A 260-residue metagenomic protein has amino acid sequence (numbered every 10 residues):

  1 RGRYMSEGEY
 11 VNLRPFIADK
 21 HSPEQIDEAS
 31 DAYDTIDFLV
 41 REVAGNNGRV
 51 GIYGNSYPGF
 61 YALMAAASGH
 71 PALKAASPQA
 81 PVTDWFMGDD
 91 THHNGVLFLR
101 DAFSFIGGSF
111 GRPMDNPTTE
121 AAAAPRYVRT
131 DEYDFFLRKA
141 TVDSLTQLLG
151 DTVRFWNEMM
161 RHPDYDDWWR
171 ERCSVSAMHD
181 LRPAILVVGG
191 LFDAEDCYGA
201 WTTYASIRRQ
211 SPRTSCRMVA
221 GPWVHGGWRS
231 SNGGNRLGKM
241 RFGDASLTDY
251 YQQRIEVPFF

Functional and structural regions predicted by a protein language model:
R1-R41, N47, T91, L97 (+1 more regions): Cap/lid segment of the alpha/beta-hydrolase catalytic domain
E7-A18, S22-Q25, A29, M64-D180: Accessory cap/linker subdomain of secreted extracellular hydrolases
V43-Y57: Alpha/beta-hydrolase fold nucleophile elbow
N55, S77-F86, A220-H225: Active-site nucleophile loop of the alpha/beta-hydrolase fold
L181, V187-G189: Short beta-strand/loop motif that positions the catalytic acidic residue of the alpha/beta-hydrolase fold
A194-W201: Conserved alpha/beta-hydrolase "acid-adjacent" motif
R208-G227, S231-N235: Catalytic histidine neighborhood in serine/cysteine hydrolases with alpha/beta-hydrolase-type architecture
L237, R241-F260: Catalytic active-site module of serine/aspartate enzymes centered on a nucleophile-bearing elbow/loop
